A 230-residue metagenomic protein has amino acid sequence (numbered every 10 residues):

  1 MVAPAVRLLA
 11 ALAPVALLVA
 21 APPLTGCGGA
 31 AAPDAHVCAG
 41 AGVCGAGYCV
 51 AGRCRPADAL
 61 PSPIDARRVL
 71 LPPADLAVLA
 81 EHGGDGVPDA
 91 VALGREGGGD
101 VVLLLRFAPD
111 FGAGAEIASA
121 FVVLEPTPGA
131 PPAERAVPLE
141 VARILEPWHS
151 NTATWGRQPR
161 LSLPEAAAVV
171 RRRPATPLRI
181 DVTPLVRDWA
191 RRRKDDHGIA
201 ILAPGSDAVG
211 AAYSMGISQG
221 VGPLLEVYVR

Functional and structural regions predicted by a protein language model:
M1-G26: Sec-dependent bacterial lipoprotein signal peptides
G28-A30: Bacterial signal peptide processing site
D34-Y48: Disulfide-braced loops of extracellular cysteine-rich modules
R53-D110, H149, G205-V209, G216-G222 (+1 more regions): Flexible, small-residue-rich N-terminal segments that precede or flank a structured functional core
E96-V101, A113-A118, E134, R192: Solvent-exposed, acidic/flexible segments
F107, E116-A130, L225: A short beta-strand element within beta-rich, extracytoplasmic domains of secreted/secretory-pathway proteins
P128-D195, S218: Beta-strand-rich interaction/scaffold domains
A190-G210: Ser/Thr/Pro-rich, low-complexity mucin-like regions that serve as glycosylated stalks/linkers or repetitive adhesive
